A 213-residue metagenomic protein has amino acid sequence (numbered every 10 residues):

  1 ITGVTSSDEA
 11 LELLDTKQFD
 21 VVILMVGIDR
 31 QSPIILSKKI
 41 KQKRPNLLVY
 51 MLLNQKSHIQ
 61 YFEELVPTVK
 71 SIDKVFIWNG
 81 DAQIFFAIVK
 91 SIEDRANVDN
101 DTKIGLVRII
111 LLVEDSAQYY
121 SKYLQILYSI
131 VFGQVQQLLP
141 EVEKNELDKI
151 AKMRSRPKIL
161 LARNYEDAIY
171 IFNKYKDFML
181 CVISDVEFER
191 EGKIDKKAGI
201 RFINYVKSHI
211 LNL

Functional and structural regions predicted by a protein language model:
I1-T2, D8, D20, P67-K74 (+4 more regions): Non-catalytic signal-transmission and effector/linker regions of two-component phosphorelay proteins
G3-D15, F19-V49, L53-L65, I72 (+3 more regions): Conserved phosphotransfer microenvironments
